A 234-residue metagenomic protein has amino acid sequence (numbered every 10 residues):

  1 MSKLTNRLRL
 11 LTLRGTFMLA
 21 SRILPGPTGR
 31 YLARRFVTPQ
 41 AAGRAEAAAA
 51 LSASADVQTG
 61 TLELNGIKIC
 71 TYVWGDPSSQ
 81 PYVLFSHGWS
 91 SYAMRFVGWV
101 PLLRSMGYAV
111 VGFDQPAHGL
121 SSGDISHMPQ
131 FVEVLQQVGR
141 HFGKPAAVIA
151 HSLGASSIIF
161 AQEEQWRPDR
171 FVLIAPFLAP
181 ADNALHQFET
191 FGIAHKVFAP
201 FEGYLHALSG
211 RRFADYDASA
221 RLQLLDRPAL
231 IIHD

Functional and structural regions predicted by a protein language model:
K3-T61: An N-terminal hydrophobic leader/cap segment in hydrolases
T61-W74: A short loop-to-beta-strand scaffold at the N-terminal edge of the catalytic core in hydrolase folds
Q80, H87-S91: Active-site glycine-rich loops that stabilize anionic/oxyanionic intermediates across multiple enzyme folds
A93, V100-S122: Conserved alpha/beta-hydrolase
G123-A147, F160: Alpha/beta-hydrolase active-site loop
I149-I158: Gly/Ala-rich beta-loop-alpha elbow adjacent to hydrolase catalytic centers
E163-R212: Hydrolase active-site cap/lid region
L222-D226, I231-D234: Short beta-strand/loop motif that positions the catalytic acidic residue of the alpha/beta-hydrolase fold
